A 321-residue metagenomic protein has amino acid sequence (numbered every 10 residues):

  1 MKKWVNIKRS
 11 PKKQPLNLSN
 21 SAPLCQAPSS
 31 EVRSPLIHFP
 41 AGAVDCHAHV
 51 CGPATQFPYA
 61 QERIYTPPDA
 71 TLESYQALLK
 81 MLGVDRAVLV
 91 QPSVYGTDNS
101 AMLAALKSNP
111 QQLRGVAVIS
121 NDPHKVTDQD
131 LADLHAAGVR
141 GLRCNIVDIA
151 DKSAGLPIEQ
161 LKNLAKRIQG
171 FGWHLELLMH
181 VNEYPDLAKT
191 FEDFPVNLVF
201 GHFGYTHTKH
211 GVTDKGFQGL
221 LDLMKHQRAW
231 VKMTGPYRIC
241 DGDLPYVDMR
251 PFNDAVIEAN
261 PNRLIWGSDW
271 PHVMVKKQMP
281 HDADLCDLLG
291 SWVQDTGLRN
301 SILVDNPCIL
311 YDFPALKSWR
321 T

Functional and structural regions predicted by a protein language model:
K2-K12, L16-G42, P68-R86, P261-R263 (+1 more regions): Mid-to-C-terminal alpha-helical segments outside catalytic/metal-binding sites
N20, C25-A27, G96-N182, K189 (+1 more regions): Active-site gating/metal-coordination segments in enzymes
P40-F57: Short, solvent-exposed beta-strand-terminating loops
V44-A48, A87-V90, R114-A117, L142-C144 (+4 more regions): Hydrophobic faces of well-ordered beta-strands that scaffold small-molecule active sites in alpha/beta enzyme cores
H47, L79, M102, L142 (+5 more regions): Conserved, mostly hydrophobic/aromatic
P58-D69, A87-V90, R140-L156: Glycine-rich phosphate-binding "P-loop"
A60-N109, A132-D133: Alpha-helical scaffold segments that flank or form the walls of functional sites
G155-W266, A315, W319-T321: Catalytic pocket-lining loop regions of alpha/beta-barrel enzymes, especially the amidohydrolase/enolase/GH5 lineages
